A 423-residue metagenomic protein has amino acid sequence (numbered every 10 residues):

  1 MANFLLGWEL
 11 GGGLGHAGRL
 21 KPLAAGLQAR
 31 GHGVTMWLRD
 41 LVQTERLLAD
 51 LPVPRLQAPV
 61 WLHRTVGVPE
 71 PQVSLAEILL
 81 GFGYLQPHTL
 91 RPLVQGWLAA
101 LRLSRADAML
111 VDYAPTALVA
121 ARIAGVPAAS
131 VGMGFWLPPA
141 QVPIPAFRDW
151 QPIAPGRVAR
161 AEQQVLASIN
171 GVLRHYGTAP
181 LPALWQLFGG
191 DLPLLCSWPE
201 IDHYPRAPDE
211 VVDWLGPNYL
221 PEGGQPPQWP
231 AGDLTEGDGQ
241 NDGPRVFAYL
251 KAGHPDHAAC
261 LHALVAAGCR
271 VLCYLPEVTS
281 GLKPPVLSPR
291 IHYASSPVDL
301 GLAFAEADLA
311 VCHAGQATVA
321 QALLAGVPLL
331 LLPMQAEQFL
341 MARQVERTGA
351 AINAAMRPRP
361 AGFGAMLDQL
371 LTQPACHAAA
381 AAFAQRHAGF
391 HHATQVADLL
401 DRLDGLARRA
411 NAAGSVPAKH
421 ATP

Functional and structural regions predicted by a protein language model:
W8-K21, G253-H254: A short, glycine/small-residue-rich beta-strand->loop->alpha-helix junction that serves as a flexible
A24, D202-L309: Donor-nucleotide binding loops and adjacent catalytic segments primarily of GT-B fold Leloir glycosyltransferases
V34-Q86: Conserved nucleotide-sugar phosphate-binding/catalytic loop shared by glycosyltransferases and other
P71-L110, A114-T116, R157-L184: Conserved nucleotide-sugar donor-binding subdomain of glycosyltransferases
R91-P155: Conserved nucleotide-sugar donor-interacting segment of glycosyltransferase catalytic cores, predominantly GT-B
A108-Y113, P138, P297-A342: A donor-sugar binding/catalytic signature common to diverse glycosyltransferases and related nucleotide-sugar
P127-H203, D209-E210: Active-site-proximal region of nucleotide-activated glycan assembly enzymes, centered on histidine/acidic-rich loops
W185-L187, A365-P423: C-terminal amphipathic helix plus adjacent low-complexity, charged tail appended to glycosyltransferase catalytic
